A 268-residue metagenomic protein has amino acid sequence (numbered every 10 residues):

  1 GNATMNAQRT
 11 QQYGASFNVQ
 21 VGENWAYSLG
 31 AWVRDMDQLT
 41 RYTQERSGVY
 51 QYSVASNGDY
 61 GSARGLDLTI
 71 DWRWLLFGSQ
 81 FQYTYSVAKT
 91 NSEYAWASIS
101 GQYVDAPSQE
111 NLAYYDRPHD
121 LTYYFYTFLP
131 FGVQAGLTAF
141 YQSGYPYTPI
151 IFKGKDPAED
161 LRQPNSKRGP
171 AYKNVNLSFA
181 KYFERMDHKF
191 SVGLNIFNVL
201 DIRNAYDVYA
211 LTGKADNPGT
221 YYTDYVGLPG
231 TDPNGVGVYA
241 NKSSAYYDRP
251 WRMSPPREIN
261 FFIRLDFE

Functional and structural regions predicted by a protein language model:
G1-A3, R41-S56, K89-E110, P149-R162 (+1 more regions): Solvent-exposed loop segments that connect transmembrane elements
G1-M5, F17, V54-G58, G65-T69 (+4 more regions): Outer-membrane beta-barrel proteins
M5, M36, V199: Hydrophobic pocket-lining residues within nucleotide cofactor-binding pockets
R9-Q11, S62-R64, R73, R117-L121 (+3 more regions): Residues that define the transmembrane beta-barrel architecture of outer-membrane proteins
Q20: Aromatic (Trp/Tyr) and acidic
N24, S28-P149, R264: Gram-negative outer-membrane beta-barrel transporters
G132-D156, Y172, K181-E268: C-terminal beta-signal and adjacent terminal beta-strands/loops of Gram-negative outer-membrane beta-barrel proteins
L161-Y172, N176-L177: Aromatic-anchored helix/helix-loop segment that forms the rim or "lid" of small-molecule/cofactor binding pockets
